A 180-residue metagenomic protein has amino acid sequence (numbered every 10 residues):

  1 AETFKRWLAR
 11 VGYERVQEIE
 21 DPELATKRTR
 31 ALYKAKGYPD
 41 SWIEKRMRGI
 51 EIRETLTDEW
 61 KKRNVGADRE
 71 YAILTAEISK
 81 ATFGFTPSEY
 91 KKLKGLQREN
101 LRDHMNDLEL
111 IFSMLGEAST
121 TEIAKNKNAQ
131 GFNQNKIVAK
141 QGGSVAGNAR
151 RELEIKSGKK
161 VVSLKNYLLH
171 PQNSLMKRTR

Functional and structural regions predicted by a protein language model:
A1-R180: Positively charged, phosphate-engaging catalytic surfaces used for nucleic-acid and nucleotide handling
